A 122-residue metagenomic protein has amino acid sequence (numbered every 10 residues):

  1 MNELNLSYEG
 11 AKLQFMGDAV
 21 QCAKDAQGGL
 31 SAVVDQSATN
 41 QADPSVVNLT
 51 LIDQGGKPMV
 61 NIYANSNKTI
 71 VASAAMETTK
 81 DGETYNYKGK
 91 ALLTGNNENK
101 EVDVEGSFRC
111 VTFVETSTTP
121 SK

Functional and structural regions predicted by a protein language model:
M1-K122: An extracellular/secretory-lumen and virion-surface interaction module
